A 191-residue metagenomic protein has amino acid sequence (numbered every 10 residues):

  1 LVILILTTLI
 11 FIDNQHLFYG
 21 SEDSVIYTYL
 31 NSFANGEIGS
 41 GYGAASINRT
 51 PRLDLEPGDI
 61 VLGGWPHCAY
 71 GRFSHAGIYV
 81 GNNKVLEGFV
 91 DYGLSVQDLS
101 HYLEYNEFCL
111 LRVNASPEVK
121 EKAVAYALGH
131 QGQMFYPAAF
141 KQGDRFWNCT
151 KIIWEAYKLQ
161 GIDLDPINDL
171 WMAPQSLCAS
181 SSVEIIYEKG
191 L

Functional and structural regions predicted by a protein language model:
L1-L191: Cysteine-nucleophile amide-bond enzymes
